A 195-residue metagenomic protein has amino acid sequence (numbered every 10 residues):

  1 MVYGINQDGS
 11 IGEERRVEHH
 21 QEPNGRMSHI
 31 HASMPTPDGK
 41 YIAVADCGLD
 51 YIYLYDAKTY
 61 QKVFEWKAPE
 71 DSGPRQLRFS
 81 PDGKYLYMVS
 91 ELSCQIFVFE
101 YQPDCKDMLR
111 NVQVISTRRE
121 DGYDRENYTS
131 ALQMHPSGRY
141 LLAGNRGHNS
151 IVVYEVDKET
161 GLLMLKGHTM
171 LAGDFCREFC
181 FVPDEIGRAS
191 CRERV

Functional and structural regions predicted by a protein language model:
M1, A43-C47, S80, M88-E91 (+2 more regions): Conserved beta-strand positions in repeat-built beta-propeller and related beta-rich domains
M1, D50-I52, C94-I96, N149-I151: Structural signal for beta-propeller blades
M1-M34: Asp-box/WD-like beta-propeller blade repeats and closely related beta-sheet repeat scaffolds
V2-I11, D56-Y60, F99-L109, Y154-L162: Short loop/turn segments immediately following beta-strands, especially the blade-tip and inter-blade linker loops
R15-N24, Q61-K67, Q113-G122, M164-M170: A short beta-strand motif characteristic of beta-propeller blades
Q21-Y41, A68-Y85, R118-G138, A172-R188: Beta-rich, blade/repeat-based domains predominating in secreted/periplasmic proteins but also intracellular
V89, C94-Y101, M108-L141: Oxyanion-binding "anion nests"
